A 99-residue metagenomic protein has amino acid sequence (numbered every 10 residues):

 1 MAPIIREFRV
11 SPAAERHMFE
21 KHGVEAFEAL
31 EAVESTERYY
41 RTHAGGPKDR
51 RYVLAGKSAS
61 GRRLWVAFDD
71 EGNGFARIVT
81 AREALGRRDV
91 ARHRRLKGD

Functional and structural regions predicted by a protein language model:
M1-D99: Ribonuclease/tRNase effector modules and their secretory precursors
